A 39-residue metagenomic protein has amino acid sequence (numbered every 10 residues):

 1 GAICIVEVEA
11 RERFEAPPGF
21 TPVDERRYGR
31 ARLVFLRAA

Functional and structural regions predicted by a protein language model:
G1-A39: Class I S-adenosyl-L-methionine-dependent methyltransferase catalytic core
